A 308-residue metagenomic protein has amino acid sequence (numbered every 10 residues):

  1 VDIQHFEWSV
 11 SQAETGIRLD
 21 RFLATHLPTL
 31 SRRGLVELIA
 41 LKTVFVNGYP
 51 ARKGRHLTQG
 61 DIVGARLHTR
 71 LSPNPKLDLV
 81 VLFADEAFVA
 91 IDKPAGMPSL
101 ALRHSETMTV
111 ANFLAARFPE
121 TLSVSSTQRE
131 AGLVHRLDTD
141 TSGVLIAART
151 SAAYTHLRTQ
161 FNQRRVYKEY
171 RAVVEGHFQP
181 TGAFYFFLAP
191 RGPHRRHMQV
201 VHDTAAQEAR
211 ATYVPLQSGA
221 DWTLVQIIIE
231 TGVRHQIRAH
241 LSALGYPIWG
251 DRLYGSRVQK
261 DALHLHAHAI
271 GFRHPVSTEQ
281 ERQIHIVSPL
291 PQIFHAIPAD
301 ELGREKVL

Functional and structural regions predicted by a protein language model:
V1-L308: RNA pseudouridine synthases
